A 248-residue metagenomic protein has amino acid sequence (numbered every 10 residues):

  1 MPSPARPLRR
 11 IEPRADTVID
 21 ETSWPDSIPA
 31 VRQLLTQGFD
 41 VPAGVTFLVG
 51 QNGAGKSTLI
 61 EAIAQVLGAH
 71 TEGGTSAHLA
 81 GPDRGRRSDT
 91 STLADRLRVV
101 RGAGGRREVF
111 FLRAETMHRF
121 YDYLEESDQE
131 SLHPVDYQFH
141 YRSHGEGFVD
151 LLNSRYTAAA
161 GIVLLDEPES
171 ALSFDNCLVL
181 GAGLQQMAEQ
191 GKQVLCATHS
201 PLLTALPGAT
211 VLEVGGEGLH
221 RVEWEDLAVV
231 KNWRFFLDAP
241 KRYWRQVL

Functional and structural regions predicted by a protein language model:
P2-T36: N-terminal pre-Walker A segment at the start of P-loop NTPase domains
Q33-A43, R155-A158, Q186: Phosphate-binding P-loop
V45-F47, S57-E126: ABC ATPase nucleotide-binding domain signature region
F47-Q51, I63, E72-G74, R87-S88 (+5 more regions): Catalytic phosphate/metal-binding cores of nucleic-acid and nucleotide-processing enzymes, i.e., regions that mediate
N52-K56: Walker A (P-loop) phosphate-binding loop of P-loop NTPases
F120-R142: Conserved P-loop NTPase mechanochemical-coupling segment
R142-E167, D175-M187, Q193: GG-anchored amphipathic helix commonly corresponding to the ABC/SMC/Rad50 NBD signature/C-loop
D175, V179-Q193, S200-L248: C-terminal lobe/lid and adjacent interdomain/linker elements of RecA-like ASCE P-loop ATPase modules
